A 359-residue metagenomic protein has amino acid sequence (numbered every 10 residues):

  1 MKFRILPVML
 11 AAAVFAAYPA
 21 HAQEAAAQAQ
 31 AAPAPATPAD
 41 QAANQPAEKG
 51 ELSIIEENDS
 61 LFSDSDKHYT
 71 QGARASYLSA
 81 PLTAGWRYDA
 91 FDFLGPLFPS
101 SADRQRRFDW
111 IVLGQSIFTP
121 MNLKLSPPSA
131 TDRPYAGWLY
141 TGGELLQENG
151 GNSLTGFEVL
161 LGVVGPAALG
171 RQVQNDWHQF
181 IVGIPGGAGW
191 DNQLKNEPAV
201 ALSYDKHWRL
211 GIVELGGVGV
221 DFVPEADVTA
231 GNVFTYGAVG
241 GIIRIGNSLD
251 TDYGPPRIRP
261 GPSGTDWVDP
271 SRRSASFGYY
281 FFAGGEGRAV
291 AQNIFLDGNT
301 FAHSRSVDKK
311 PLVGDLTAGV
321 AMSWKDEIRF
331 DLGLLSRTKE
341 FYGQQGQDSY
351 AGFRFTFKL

Functional and structural regions predicted by a protein language model:
E24-Q30, P35-G85, L113, F118-N122 (+2 more regions): Short glycine/proline- and aromatic-enriched beta-strand/turn motifs that initiate or cap beta-hairpins
T37-K49, P81-R107, E148-G156, R209-F222 (+3 more regions): Short loop/turn motifs that connect adjacent beta-strands in outer-membrane beta-barrel proteins
L52-N58, D109-I117, V159-G165, K206 (+5 more regions): Transmembrane beta-barrel strands of outer-membrane/channel proteins
K67-A73, Y135-L139, T155, N196-L202 (+6 more regions): Residues that define the transmembrane beta-barrel architecture of outer-membrane proteins
A73-S79, L113, T141-Q147, L161-V163 (+6 more regions): Residues on the lipid-exposed face of transmembrane beta-strands in outer-membrane beta-barrel proteins
F93-R171: Long, hydrophobic/aromatic-enriched structural stretches that serve as scaffold segments
F98, S126-T131, G186-N192, D227 (+2 more regions): Extracellular loop and loop/strand-boundary signature of outer-membrane beta-barrel proteins
M121-K124, I242, N247-L359: Outer membrane beta-barrel transmembrane domains
